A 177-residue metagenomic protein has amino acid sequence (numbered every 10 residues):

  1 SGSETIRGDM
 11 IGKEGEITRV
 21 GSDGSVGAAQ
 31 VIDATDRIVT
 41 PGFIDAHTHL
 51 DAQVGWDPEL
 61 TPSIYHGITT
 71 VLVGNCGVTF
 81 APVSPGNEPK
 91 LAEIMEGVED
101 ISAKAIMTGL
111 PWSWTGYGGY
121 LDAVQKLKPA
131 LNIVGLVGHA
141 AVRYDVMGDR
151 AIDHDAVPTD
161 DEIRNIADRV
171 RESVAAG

Functional and structural regions predicted by a protein language model:
S1-G42: Histidine-rich, glycine-flanked metal-binding segment
M10-I11, I44, G55, M147: Short capping/connector residues at structural and topological boundaries
G15, D36, H47, G67 (+2 more regions): Divalent metal-coordination and catalytic microenvironments
V20-S22, A34-T35, G42, A46 (+2 more regions): Fold-independent oxyanion-binding glycine-rich loops and adjacent beta-strand/coil segments at enzyme active sites
G21, A52-V54, L72: Activation segment
A29-Q30, D51, P82-V83: Short Asp/Glu-rich motifs
I38-P62: Di-metal (Zn2+ and/or Mg2+/Mn2+) metal-binding site signature of metallo-dependent hydrolases with the MBL/beta-CASP
W56-S173: Divalent-metal coordination cores built from histidine and acidic residues
